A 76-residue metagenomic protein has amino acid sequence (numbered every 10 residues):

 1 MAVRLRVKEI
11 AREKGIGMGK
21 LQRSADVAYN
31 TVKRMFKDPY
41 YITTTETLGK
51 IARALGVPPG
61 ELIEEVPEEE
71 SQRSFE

Functional and structural regions predicted by a protein language model:
M1-G15, G19: A short, Lys/Arg-rich alpha-helix, primarily the initiator
R6, G17, T44-T47, P58: Residues that mark the N-terminal boundary/hinge immediately upstream of a DNA-recognition element
A11, A25, F36, V66: DNA major-groove recognition helix of helix-turn-helix
A11, Q22, A52: The alpha-helix within a helix-turn-helix
I16-R34: Short alpha-helical DNA-recognition segment
R34, D38, K50, E68: Alpha-helical DNA-recognition elements
P39-R53: Short, basic-rich loop-to-helix N-cap that marks the start of a DNA-contacting helix
I63-E76: Short, charged recognition helix plus adjacent turn of helix-turn-helix-like nucleic-acid-binding domains
